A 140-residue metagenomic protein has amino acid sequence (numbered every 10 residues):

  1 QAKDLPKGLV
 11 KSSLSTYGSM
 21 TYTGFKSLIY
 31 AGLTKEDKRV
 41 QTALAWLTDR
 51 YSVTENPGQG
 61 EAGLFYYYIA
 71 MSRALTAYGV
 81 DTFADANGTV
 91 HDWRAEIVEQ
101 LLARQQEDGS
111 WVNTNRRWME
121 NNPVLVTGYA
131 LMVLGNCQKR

Functional and structural regions predicted by a protein language model:
Q1-E99, A103-R140: An alpha-helical repeat/solenoid feature that recognizes helix-turn-helix modules
